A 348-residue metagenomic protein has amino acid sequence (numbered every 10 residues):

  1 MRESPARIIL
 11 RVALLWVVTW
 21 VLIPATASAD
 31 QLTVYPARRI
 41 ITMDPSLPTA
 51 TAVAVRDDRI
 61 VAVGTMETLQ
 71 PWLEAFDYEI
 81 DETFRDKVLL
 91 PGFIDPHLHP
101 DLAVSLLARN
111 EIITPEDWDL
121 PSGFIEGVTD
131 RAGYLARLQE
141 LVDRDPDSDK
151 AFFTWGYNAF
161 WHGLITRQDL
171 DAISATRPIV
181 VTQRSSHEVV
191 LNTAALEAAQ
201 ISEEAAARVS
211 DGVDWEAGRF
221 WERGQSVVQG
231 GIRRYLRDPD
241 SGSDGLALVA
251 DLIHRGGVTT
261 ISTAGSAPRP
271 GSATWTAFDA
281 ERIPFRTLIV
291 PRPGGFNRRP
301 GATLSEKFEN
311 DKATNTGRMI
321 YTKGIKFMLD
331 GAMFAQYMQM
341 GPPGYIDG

Functional and structural regions predicted by a protein language model:
R2-E3, L22, V34: Selective for proline/serine-rich intrinsically disordered segments in cytosolic/nuclear regulatory regions
R2-L14: Bacterial N-terminal signal peptides that target proteins for export
R11-P24: Bacterial N-terminal signal peptides
A27-A29: Boundary at the C-terminal end of the N-terminal hydrophobic targeting segment
Q31-A37, I41, P45-E306, T314 (+1 more regions): Divalent metal-binding segments
